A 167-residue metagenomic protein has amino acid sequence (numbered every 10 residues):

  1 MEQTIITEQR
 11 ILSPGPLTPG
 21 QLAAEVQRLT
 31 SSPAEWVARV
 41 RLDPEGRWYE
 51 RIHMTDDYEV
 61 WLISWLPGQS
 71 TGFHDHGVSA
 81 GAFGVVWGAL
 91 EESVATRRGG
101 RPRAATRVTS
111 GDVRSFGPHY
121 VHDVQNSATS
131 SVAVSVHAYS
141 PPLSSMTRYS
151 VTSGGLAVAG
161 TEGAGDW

Functional and structural regions predicted by a protein language model:
M1-A34: N-terminal leader/capping segments at the start of a protein or of a new domain
A38-Q69: A short glycine-rich, His/Asp/Glu-containing loop-to-beta-strand
W61-H76, G117-H119: Conserved short histidine dyad/triad with adjacent acidic residue
P67, V78-T96: Glycine- and acidic-residue-biased ligand/ion/polar-headgroup-sensing regions
A82, S130-M146: A short hydrophobic beta-strand segment most commonly corresponding to one strand of the jelly-roll/cupin
A82, T96-D123, T161: Short acidic-glycine-tyrosine-enriched beta hairpin
A105, A138, S145-W167: Domain-scale activation on soluble regions of proteins
V124-A128: Asparagine-centered strand-capping/turn motif at beta-strand->loop junctions
